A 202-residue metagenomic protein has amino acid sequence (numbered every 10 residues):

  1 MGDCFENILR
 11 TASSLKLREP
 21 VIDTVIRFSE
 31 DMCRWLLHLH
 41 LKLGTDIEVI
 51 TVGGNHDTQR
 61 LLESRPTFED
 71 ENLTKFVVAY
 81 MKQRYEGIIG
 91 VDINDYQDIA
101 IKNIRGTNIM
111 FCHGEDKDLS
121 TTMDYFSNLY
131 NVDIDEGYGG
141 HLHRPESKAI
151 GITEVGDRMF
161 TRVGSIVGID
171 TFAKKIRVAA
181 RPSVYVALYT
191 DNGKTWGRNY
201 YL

Functional and structural regions predicted by a protein language model:
M1-M81: Core catalytic region of metal-dependent phosphoesterases/phosphodiesterases, especially metallo-beta-lactamase-like
I47-N55, V91-A100: Acidic carboxylate-rich catalytic motifs and surrounding loops in phosphoryl-/glycosyl-chemistry enzymes
E71, K75, M81-E86, D95-Y96 (+1 more regions): Conserved beta-sheet core of the metallophosphoesterase superfamily
K102-G106: Active-site beta-strand termini and strand-to-loop segments that position acidic
